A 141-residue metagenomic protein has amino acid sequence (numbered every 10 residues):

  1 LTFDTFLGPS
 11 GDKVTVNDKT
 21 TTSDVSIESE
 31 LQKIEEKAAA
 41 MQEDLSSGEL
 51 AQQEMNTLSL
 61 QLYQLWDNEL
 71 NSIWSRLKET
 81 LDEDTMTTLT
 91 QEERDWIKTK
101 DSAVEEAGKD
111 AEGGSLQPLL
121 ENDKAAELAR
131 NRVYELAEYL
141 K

Functional and structural regions predicted by a protein language model:
T2-K141: N-terminal alpha-helical modules
